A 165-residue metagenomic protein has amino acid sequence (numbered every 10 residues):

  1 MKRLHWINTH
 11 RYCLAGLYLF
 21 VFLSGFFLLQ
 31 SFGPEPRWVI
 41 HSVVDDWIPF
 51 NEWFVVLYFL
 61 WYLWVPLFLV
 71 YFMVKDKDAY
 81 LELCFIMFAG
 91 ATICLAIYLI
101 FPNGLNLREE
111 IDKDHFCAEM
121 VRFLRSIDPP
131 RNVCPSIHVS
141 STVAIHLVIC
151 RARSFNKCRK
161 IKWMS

Functional and structural regions predicted by a protein language model:
M1-L4, P66-L81: Cytoplasmic juxtamembrane interface segments
M1-V65, D112: N-terminal transmembrane-helix/juxtamembrane module of multi-pass inner/ER membrane proteins
S24, V65-F68, A91-L95: Helical transmembrane-bundle signal
S31-V44, M73-K160: Membrane-interface loops
W61-F68, T142-L147: Hydrophobic cores of alpha-helical transmembrane segments in multi-pass inner/ER membrane proteins, independent
K162-S165: Hydrophobic transmembrane alpha-helices
